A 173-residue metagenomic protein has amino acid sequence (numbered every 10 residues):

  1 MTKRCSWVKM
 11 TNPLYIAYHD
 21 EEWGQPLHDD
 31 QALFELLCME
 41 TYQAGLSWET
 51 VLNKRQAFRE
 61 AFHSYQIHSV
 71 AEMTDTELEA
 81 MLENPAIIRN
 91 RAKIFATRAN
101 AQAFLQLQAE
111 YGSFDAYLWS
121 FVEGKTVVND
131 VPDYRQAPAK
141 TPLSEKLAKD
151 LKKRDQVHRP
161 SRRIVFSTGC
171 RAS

Functional and structural regions predicted by a protein language model:
M1-S173: HhH-family (HhH-GPD) DNA N-glycosylase catalytic core used in base-excision repair
